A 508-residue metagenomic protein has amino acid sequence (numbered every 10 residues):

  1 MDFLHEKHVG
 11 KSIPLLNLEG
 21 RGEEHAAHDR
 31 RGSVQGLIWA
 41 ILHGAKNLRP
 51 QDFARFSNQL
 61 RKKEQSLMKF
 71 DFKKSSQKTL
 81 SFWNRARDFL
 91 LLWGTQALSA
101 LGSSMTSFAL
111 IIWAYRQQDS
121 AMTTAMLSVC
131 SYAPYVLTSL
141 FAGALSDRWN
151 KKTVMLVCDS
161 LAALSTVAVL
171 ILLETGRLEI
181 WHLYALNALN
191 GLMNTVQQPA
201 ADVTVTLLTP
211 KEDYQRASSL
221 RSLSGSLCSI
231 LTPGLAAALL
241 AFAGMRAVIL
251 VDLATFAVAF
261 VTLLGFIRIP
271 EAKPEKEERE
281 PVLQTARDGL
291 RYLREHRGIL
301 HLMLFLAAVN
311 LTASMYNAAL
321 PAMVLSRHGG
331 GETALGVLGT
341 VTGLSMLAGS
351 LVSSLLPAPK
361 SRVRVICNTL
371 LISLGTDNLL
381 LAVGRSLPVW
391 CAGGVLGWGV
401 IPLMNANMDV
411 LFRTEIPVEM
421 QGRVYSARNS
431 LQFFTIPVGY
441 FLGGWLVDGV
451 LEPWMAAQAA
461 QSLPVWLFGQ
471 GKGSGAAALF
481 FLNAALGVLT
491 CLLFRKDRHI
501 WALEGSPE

Functional and structural regions predicted by a protein language model:
L60, E64-S99: N-terminal membrane topogenesis motif
D71-A86, P270-M303: Juxtamembrane intracellular "pre-TM" segments in multi-pass secondary transporters
K73, L137, R148, V154 (+6 more regions): C-terminal transmembrane bundle of multi-pass solute transporters/carriers
A86, Q117-Q118, R148, R177 (+6 more regions): Helix-loop interface residues and adjacent transmembrane-helix termini in multi-pass membrane transporters, primarily
L90-L110, S128-S165, H182-A241, V251 (+9 more regions): Substrate-agnostic recognition of the 12-TM MFS/MFS-like secondary transporter fold
A109-A121, A319-E332: Short amphipathic helix-loop junctions that connect adjacent transmembrane helices in Major Facilitator Superfamily/SLC
L253-E278, L493-P507: Helix-loop junctions on the cytosolic side of multi-pass membrane transporters, especially the intracellular loop
